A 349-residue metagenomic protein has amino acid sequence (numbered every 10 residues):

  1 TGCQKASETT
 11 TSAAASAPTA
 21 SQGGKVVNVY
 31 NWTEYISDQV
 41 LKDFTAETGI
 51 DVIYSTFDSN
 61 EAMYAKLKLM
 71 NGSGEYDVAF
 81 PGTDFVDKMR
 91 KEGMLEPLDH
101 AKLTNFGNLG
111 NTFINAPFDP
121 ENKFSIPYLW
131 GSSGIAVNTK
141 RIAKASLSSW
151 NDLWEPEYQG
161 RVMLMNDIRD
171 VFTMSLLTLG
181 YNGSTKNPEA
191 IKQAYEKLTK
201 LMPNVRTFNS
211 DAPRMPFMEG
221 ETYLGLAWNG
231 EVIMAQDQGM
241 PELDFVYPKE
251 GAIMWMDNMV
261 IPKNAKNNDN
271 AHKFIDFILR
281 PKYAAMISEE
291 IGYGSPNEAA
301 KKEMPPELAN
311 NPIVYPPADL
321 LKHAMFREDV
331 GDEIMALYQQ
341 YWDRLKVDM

Functional and structural regions predicted by a protein language model:
G2-A13: Bacterial lipoprotein signal-peptidase II cleavage site
A13-K88, M215: Early extracytoplasmic/lumenal segment of secretory-pathway proteins
G74-P81, E96-I135, R161-M163: A structural signal for short loop-to-beta-strand junctions that line the ligand-binding cleft of periplasmic/secreted
R90-P97, D119-K123, N204, A235-Y247 (+1 more regions): Ligand-binding "clamshell"
G134-R141, L177-G180, W255-N267, I275-I278 (+1 more regions): A bilobed periplasmic-binding-protein/Venus flytrap-type ligand-binding module shared by bacterial periplasmic
M163-D167, V171, S175, G183-P248: Ligand-binding pocket segment of bilobal, Venus flytrap-like solute-binding proteins
M215, A318-M349: Conserved C-terminal helix/tail region of periplasmic/extracytoplasmic solute-binding proteins
P262-K322: Mature extracytoplasmic/periplasmic domains
